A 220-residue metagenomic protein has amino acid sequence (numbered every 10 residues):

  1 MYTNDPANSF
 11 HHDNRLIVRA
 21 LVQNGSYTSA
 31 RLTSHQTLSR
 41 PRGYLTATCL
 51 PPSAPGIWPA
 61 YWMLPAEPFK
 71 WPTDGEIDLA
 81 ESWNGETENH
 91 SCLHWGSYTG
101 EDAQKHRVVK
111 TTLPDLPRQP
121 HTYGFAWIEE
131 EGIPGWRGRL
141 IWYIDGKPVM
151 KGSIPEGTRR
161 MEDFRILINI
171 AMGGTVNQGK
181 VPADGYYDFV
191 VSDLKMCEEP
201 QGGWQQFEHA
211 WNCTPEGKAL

Functional and structural regions predicted by a protein language model:
M1-L220: GH16 jelly-roll
